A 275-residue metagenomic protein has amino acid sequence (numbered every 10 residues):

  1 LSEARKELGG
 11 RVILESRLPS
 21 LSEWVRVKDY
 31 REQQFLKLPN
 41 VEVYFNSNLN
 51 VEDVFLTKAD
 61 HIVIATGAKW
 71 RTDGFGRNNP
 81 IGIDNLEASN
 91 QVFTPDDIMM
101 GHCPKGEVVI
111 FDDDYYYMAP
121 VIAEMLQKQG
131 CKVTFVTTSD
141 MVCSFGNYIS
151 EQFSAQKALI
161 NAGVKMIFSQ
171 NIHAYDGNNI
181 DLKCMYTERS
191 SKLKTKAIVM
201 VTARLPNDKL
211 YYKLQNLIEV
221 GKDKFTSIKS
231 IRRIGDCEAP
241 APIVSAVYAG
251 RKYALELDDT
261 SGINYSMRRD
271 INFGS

Functional and structural regions predicted by a protein language model:
L1-L8, V43-F55, I62-I81, N85-N147 (+2 more regions): Rossmann-like dinucleotide/flavin-binding elements
G10-D60, G146-H173, K192: N-terminal Rossmann-like dinucleotide/flavin-binding domain of flavoprotein oxidoreductases that bind FAD/FMN
I172-H173, M185-T187: Short polar/acidic secondary-structure junctions
A174-N179: A short, compositionally biased
I180-C184: SH3/SH3-like beta-barrel fold
